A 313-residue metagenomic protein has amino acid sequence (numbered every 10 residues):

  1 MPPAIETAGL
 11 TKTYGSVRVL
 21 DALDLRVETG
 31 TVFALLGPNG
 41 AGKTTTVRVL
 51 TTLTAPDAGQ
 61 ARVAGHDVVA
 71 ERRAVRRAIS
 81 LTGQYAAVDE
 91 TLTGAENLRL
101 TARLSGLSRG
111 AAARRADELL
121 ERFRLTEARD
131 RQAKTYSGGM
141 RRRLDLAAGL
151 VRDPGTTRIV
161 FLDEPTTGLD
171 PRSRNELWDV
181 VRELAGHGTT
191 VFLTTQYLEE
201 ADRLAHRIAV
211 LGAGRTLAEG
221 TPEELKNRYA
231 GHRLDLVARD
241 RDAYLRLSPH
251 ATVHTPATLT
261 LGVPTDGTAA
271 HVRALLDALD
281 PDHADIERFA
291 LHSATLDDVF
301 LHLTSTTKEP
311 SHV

Functional and structural regions predicted by a protein language model:
L10, R99, R103, G110-A128: Conserved ABC ATPase "signature" region
P38-G42: Walker A (P-loop) phosphate-binding loop of ABC-type ATPase nucleotide-binding domains
T51: Helix-to-loop junction immediately C-terminal to a conserved catalytic motif
G59-A70, A74-V75: Conserved ABC transporter NBD signature motif
V160-E164: Catalytic Walker B motif of ABC-type/P-loop ATPase nucleotide-binding domains
E176-D266, H312: ABC transporter nucleotide-binding domain
